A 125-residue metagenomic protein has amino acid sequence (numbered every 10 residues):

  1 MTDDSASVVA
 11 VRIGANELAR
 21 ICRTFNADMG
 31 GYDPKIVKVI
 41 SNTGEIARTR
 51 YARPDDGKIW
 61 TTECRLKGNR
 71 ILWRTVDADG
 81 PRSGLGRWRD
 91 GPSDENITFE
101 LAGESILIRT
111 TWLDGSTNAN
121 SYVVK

Functional and structural regions predicted by a protein language model:
M1-I13: N-terminal Sec-dependent export signals
V8, D90-K125: C-terminal partner/receptor-binding element of secreted or periplasmic proteins
R12-P34: Short, non-transmembrane alpha-helical segments in secretory-pathway proteins
Y32, G57, G115-T117: A cross-taxa feature marking solvent-exposed loop/turn segments within ectodomains of secreted and single-pass membrane
K35-N42, C64-R65, N96-L101: Short, exposed beta-strand/loop patches in secreted or surface proteins that constitute
I40-S83: Mature extracytoplasmic domains of secretory-pathway proteins
L72-L101: An anionic, turn-rich surface loop/hairpin at beta-sheet edges that serves as a generic interaction/coordination patch
